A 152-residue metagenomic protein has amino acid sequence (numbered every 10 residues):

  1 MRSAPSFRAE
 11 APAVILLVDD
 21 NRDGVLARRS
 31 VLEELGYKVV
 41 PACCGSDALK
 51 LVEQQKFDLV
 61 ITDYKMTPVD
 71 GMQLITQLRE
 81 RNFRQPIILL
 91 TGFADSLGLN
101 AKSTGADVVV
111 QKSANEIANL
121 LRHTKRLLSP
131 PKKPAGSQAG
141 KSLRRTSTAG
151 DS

Functional and structural regions predicted by a protein language model:
M1-V14, I117-S152: Non-catalytic signal-transmission and effector/linker regions of two-component phosphorelay proteins
R22-V40: Two-component/phosphorelay signaling modules centered on CheY-like receiver
P41-K50, G71: Helix N-cap/capping motif at the beta->alpha junctions
K50, M72-R84: Short amphipathic alpha-helix used as the core "switch/output" element in two-component signaling
D63: Active-site residues of response regulator receiver
M66: Receiver (REC) domain active-site loop signature in two-component systems and cognate sites in sensor histidine kinases
G71, K102-Q111: As written
